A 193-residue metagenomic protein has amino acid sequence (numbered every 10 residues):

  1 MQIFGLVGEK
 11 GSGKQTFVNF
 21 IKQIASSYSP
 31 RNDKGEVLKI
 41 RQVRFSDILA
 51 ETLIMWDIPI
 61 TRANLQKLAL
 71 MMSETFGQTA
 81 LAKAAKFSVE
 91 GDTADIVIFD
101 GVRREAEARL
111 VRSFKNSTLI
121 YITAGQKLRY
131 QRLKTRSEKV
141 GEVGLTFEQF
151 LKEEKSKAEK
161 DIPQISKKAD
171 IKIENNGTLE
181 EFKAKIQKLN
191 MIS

Functional and structural regions predicted by a protein language model:
L6, F99: Hydrophobic anchor at the beta1->P-loop junction of P-loop NTPases
E9: P-loop (Walker A) phosphate-binding loop of NTP-binding proteins
S12: ATP-binding Walker
Q15: Walker A/P-loop
E36-V97, R103-E107, Q149: ATP-dependent small-molecule kinase phosphotransfer cores that center on conserved nucleotide phosphate-binding segments
R62-N64, R109-L110, F114-Q164: A glycine- and Lys/Arg-enriched "phosphate-lid" helix/loop adjacent to the NTP-binding pocket of small-molecule kinases
T79-A80, E138-K185, I192: Small-molecule kinase domains that catalyze NTP-dependent phosphoryl transfer to phosphate-bearing small molecules
